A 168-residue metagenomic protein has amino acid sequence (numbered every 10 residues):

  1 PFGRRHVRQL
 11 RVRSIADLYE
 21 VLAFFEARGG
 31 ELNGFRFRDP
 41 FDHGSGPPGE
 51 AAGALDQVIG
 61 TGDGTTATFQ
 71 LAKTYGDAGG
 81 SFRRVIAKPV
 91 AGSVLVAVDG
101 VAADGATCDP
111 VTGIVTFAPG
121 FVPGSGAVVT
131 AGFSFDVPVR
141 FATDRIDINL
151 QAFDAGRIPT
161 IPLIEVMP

Functional and structural regions predicted by a protein language model:
P1-G30: N-terminal intrinsically disordered, low-complexity, charge/repeat-rich segments that act as generic
F2-H6, A127, A155-P159: Residues at beta-strand starts and edge strands
R5, A91-L95, G126: Exposed beta-strand and adjacent loop surfaces of beta-rich binding modules that mediate intermolecular recognition
V7-R11, G132, P162: Residue-level recognition of well-ordered beta-strand positions that form the cores of beta-sheet-rich folds across
R11, A72-D77, A118-G120: A structural micro-motif recognizing beta-strand termini and the immediately following turn/loop segments
L22-T107, F135-P168: Extended beta-strand solenoid/passenger and fiber regions
V101-A127: A surface-exposed beta-strand-loop module
P119-R145: Small/polar beta-strand repeat architecture
